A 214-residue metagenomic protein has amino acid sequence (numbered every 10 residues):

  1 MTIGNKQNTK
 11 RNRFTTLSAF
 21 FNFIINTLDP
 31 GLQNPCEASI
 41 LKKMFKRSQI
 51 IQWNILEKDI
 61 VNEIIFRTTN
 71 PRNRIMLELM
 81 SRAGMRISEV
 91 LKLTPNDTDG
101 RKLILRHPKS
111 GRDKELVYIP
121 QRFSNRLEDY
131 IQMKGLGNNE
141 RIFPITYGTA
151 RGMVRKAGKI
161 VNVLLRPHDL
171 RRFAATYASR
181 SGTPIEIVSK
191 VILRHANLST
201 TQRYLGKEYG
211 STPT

Functional and structural regions predicted by a protein language model:
M1-I50, K134: N-terminal core-binding DNA-recognition domain of tyrosine recombinases/integrases
L17, M76-L77, G84, S88-L93 (+1 more regions): Alpha-helix N-cap/helix-start motif at helix boundaries, enriched for small hydrophobics
M44-N62, G111-Q121, G137-N138: DNA breakage-rejoining catalytic core of tyrosine-based enzymes
K58-I87: Basic, Lys/Arg- and aromatic-enriched nucleic-acid-binding interface segment
A83, S88, K92-R126: Conserved tyrosine-mediated DNA breakage-rejoining catalytic core shared by Y-recombinases
T98-G100, L164, T183-R203, Y209-G210: Short, polar N-cap/turn motifs at the start of nucleic acid-interacting alpha helices
P120-V163: Active-site/catalytic core of tyrosine-dependent DNA strand-transfer enzymes
Y147, V163-G182, H195: Short basic/aromatic active-site micro-motif
